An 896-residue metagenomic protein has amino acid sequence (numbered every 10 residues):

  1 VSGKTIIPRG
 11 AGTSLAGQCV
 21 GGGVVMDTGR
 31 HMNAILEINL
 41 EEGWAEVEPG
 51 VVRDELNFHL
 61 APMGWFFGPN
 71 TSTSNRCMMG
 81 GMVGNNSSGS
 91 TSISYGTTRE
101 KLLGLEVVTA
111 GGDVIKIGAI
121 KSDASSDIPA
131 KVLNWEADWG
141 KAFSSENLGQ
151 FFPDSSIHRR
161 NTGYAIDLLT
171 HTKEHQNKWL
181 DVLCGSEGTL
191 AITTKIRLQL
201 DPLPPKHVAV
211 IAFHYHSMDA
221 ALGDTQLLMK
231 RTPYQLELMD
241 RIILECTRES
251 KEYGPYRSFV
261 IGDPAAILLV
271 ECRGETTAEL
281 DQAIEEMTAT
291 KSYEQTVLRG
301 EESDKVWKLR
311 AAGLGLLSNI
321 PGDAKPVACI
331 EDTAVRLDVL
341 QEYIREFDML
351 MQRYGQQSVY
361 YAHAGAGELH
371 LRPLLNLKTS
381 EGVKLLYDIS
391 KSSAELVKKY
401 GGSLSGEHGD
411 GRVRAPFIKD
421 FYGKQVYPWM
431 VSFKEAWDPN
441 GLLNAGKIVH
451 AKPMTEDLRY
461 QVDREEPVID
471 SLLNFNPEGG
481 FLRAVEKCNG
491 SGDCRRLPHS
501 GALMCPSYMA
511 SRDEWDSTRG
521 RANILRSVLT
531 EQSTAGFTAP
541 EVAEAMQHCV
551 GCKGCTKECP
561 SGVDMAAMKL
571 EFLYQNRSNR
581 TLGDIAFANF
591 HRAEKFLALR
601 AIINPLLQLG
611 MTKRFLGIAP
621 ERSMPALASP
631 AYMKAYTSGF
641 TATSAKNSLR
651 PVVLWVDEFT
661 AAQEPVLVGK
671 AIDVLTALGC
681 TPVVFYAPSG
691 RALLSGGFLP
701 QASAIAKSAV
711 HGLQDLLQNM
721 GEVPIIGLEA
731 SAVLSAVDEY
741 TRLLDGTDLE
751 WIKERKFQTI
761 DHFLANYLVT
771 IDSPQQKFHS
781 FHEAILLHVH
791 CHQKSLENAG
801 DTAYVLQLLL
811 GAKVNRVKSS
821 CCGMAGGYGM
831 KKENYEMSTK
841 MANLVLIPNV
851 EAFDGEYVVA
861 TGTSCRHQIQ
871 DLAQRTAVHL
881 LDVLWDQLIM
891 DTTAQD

Functional and structural regions predicted by a protein language model:
V1-I6, V24, T28-T71, V83 (+4 more regions): N-terminal glycine-rich flavin-associated loop
T13-G17, T73-G80, K121-D123, T162-A165 (+18 more regions): A glycine-rich phosphate-binding loop feature that marks nucleotide/adenosyl-phosphate handling sites
G21, C246-I261, K305-L314, H370-L385 (+8 more regions): Short glycine/threonine-rich loop-to-helix capping motif typified by GTGT followed within a few residues by an Asp-Pro
M82-G84, S92-T98, L102-K308, R345 (+3 more regions): C-terminal substrate-binding/cap subdomain adjacent to the FAD-binding core in PCMH-type and related FAD-linked
N161-I166, T170-L190, L198, H207-A209 (+12 more regions): Long hydrophobic segments that form regular secondary structure
I196-L203, L222, M229-A324, A328 (+11 more regions): Terminal amphipathic helices with adjacent charged low-complexity linkers/tails
A324, K399-L404, G411-H548, A567-N579 (+1 more regions): Ferredoxin-type iron-sulfur electron-transfer modules and their immediate structural context
D438, A445, Y460, A566-D896: Iron-sulfur cluster-binding electron-transfer modules in prokaryotic oxidoreductases
